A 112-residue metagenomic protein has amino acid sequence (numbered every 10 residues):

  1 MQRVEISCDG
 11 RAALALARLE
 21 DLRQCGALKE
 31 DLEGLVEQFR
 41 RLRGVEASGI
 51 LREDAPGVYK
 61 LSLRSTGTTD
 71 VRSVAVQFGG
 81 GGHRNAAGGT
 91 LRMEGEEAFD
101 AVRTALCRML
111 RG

Functional and structural regions predicted by a protein language model:
M1-F78, G82-G112: Hydrophobic helix-and-loop "lid/oligomerization" segment in the mid-to-C-terminal part of catalytic domains
